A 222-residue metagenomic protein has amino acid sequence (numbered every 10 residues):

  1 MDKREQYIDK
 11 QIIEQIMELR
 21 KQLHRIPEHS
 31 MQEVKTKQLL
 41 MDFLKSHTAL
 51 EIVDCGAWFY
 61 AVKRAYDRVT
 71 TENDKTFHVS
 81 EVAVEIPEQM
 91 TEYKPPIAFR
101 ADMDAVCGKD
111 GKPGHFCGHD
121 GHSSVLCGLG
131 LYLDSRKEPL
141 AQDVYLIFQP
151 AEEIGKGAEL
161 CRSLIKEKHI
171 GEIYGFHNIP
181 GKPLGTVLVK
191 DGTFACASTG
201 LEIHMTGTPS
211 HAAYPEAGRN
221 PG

Functional and structural regions predicted by a protein language model:
D2-F116, D120-L131, S135-L140: Acidic/His- and Gly-rich active-site-bordering loop/insert found across diverse amide/peptide-bond hydrolases
A83, D104-F116, D120-G121, E138-G222: Histidine/acidic-residue-rich, glycine-tolerant segments that coordinate divalent metal ions
